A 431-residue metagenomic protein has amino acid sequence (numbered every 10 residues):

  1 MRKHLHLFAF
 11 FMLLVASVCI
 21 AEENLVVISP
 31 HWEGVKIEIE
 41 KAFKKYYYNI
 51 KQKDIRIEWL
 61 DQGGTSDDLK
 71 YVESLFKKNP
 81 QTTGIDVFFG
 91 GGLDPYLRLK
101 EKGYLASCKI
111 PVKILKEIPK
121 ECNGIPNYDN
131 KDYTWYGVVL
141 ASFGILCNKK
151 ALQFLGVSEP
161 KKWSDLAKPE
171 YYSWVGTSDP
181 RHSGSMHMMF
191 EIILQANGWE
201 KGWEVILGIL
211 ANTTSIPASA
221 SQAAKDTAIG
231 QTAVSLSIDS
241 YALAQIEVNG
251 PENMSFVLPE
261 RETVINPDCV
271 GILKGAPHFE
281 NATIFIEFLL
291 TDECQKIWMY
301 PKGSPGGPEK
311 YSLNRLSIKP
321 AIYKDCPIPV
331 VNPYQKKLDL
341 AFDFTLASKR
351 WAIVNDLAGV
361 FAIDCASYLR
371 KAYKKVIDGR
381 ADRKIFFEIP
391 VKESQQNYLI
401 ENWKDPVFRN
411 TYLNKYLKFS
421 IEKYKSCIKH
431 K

Functional and structural regions predicted by a protein language model:
E22-R98, A224: Early extracytoplasmic/lumenal segment of secretory-pathway proteins
K77-N79, T83-F88, A106-K149, S164 (+1 more regions): A structural signal for short loop-to-beta-strand junctions that line the ligand-binding cleft of periplasmic/secreted
L99-C108, K131, Q245-L258: Ligand-binding "clamshell"
I118-E121, N127, A141, V205-L210 (+3 more regions): Periplasmic-binding protein-like
L146-A151, I265-F279, I297-W298: A bilobed periplasmic-binding-protein/Venus flytrap-type ligand-binding module shared by bacterial periplasmic
I192-V257: Ligand-binding pocket segment of bilobal, Venus flytrap-like solute-binding proteins
L273, H278-L340: Mature extracytoplasmic/periplasmic domains
C365-K431: C-terminal non-catalytic accessory extensions
